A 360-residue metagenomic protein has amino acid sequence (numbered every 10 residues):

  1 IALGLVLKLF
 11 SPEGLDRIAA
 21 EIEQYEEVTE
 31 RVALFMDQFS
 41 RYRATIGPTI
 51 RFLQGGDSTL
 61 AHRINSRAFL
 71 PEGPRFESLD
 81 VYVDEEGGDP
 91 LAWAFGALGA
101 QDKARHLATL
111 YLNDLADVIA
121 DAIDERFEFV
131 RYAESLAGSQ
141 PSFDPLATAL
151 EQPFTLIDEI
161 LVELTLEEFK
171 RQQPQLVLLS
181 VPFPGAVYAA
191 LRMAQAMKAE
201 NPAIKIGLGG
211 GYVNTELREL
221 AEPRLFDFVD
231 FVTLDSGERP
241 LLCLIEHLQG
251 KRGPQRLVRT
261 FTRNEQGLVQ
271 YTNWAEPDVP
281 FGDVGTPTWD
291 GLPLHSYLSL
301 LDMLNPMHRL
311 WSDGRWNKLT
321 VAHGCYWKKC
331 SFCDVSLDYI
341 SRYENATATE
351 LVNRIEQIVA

Functional and structural regions predicted by a protein language model:
I1-G96, A108-L112, V130-P280: Glycine-rich beta-alpha loop elements in corrinoid/cobalamin-binding modules across cobalamin-dependent enzymes
L53-Q54, A61, A68, G73-F76 (+4 more regions): N-terminal pre-triad scaffold of radical SAM enzymes
L60, P71, I119-R126, V130 (+6 more regions): Short secondary-structure junctions and interdomain/linker hinges
K103-H106, L110-D121: A terminal-accessory region detector
A104, R131-S142, V181-A189, D290-D302 (+1 more regions): Charged, low-complexity, helix/coiled-coil-prone segments
V118-L164, H308-V335, Y339, L351: Active-site cores of enzymes that catalyze phosphoryl transfer or operate on phosphate-rich substrates
I119-R131, P174, L178, F183 (+2 more regions): Short, charge-rich amphipathic segments
F281, P287-A360: Radical SAM [4Fe-4S] cluster-binding motif and immediate context
